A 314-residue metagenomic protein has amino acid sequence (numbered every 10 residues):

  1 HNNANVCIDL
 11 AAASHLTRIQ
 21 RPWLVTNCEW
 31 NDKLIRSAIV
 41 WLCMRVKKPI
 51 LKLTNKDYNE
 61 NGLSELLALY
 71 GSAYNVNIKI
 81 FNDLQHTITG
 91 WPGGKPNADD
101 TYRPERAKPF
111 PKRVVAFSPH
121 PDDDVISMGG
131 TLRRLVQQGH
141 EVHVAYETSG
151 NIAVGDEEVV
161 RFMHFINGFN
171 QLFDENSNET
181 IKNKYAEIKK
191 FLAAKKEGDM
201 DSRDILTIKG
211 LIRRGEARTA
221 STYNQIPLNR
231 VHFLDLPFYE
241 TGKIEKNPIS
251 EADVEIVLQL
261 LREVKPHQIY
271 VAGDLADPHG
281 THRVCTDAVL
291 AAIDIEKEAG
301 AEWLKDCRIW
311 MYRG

Functional and structural regions predicted by a protein language model:
H1-K56: C-terminal functional extensions of proteins
N2-L16, D294-G314: Short, flexible loop segments at boundaries between secondary-structure elements
K33-P121, V125-G300: Active-site beta-strand->loop->alpha-helix modules in alpha/beta enzyme cores, enriched in Gly/His/Asp(Glu)
